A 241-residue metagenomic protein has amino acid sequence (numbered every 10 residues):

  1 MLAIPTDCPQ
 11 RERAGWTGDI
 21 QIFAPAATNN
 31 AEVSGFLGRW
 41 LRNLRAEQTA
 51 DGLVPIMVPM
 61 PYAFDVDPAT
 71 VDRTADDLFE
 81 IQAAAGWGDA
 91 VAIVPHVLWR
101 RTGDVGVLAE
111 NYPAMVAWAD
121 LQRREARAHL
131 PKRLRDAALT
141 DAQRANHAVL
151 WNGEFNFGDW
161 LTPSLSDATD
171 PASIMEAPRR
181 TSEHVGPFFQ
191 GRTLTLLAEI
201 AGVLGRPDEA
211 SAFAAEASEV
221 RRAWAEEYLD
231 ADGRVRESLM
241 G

Functional and structural regions predicted by a protein language model:
M1-A3: Extracytoplasmic/secretory ectodomains and luminal regions
P5-T70, R101-G186, V203-G241: Active-site acid/base region of carbohydrate-active enzymes
A63, Q82-R100, E110: Thiamine diphosphate
R73: Carbohydrate-interacting regions of secretory-pathway proteins
D76-E80: Conserved, well-structured interaction surfaces
P95, P187, G191-L194: TPR repeat positional signature
